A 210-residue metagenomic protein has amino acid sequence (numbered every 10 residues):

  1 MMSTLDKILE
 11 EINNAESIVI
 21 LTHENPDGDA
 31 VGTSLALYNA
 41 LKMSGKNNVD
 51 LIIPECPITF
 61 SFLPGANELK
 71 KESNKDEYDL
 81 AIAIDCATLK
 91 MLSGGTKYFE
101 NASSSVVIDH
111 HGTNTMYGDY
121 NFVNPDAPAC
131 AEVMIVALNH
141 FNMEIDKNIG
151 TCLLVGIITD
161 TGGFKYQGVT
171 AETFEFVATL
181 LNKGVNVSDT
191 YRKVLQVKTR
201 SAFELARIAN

Functional and structural regions predicted by a protein language model:
M1-R207: Replace "Mg2+/Mn2+-dependent" with "divalent metal-dependent
N210: Nucleotide phosphate-binding/pyrophosphate-handling subdomain across enzymes that bind or process nucleotide phosphates
